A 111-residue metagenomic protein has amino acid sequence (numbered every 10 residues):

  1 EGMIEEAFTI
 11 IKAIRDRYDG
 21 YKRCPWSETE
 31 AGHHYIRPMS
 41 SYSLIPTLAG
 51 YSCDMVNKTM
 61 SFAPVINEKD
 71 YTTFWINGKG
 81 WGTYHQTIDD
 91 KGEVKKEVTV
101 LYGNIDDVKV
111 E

Functional and structural regions predicted by a protein language model:
E1-E111: Non-catalytic C-terminal accessory modules of carbohydrate-active enzymes
